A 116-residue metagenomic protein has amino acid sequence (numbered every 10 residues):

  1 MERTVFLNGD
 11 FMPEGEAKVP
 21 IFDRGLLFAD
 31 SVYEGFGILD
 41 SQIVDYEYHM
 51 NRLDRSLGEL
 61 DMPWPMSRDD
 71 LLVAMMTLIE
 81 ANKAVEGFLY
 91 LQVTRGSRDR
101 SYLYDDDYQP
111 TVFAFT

Functional and structural regions predicted by a protein language model:
M1-T116: Conserved alpha/beta cores of soluble small-molecule-handling proteins
